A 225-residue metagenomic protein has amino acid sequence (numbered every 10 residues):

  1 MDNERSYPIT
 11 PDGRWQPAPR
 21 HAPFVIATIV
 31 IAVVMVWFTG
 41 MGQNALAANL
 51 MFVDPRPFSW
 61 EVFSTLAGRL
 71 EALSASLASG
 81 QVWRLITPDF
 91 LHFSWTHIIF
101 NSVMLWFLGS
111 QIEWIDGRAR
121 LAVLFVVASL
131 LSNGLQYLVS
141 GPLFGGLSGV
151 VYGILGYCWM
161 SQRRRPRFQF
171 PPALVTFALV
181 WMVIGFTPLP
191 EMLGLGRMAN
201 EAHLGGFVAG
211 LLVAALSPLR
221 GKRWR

Functional and structural regions predicted by a protein language model:
D2-R225: A detector for small-residue-rich transmembrane helices and their helix-helix packing motifs
